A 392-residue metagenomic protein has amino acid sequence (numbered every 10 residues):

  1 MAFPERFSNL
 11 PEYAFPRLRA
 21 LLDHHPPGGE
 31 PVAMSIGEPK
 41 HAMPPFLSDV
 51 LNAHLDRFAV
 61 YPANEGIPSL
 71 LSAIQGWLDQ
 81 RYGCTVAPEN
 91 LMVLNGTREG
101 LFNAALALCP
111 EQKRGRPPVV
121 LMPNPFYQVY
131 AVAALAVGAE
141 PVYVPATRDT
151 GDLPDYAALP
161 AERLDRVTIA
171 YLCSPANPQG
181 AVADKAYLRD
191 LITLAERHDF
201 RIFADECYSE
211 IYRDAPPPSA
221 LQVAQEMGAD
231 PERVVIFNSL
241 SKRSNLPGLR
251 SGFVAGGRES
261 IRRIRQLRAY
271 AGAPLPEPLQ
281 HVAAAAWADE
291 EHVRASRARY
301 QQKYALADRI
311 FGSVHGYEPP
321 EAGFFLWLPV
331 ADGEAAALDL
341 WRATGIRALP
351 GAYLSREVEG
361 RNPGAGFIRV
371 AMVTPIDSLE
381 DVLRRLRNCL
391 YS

Functional and structural regions predicted by a protein language model:
M1-P11, L21-H54, S69, R81-S392: PLP-dependent class I/II
M34, R57-V60, A73-G76, Q80: Glycine-rich loop-to-alpha-helix module at the N-terminal edge of alpha/beta enzyme cores
Y61-G66, N90: A short, structured active-site edge motif that brings together acidic residues
